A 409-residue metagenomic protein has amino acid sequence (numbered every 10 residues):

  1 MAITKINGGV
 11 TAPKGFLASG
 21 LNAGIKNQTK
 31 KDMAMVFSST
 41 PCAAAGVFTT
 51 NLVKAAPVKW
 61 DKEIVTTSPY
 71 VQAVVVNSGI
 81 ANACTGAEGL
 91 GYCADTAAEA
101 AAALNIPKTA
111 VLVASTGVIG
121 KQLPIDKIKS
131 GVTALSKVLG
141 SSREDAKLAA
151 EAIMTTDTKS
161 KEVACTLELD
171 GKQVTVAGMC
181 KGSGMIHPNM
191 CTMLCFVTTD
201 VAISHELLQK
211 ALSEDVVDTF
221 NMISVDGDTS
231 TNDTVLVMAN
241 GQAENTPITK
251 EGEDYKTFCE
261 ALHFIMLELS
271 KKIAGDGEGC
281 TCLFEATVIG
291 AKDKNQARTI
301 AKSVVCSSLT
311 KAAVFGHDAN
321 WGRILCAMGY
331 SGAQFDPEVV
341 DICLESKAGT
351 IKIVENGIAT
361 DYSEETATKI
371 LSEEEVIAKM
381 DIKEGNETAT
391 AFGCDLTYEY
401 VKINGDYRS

Functional and structural regions predicted by a protein language model:
A2-N77, A81-D95, A101-S409: A structural signal for small-residue-enriched, beta-sheet-centric alpha/beta enzyme cores and oligomeric scaffold folds
